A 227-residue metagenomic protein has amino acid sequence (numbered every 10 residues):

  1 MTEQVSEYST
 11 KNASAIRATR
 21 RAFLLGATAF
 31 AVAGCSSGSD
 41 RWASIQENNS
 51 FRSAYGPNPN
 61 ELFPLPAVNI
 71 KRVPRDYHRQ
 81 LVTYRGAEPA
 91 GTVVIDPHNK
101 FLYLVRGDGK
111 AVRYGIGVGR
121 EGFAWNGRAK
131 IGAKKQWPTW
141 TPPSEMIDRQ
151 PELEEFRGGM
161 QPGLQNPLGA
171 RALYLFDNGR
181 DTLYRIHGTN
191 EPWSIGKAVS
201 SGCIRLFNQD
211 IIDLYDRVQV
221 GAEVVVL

Functional and structural regions predicted by a protein language model:
M1-A18, A22-A33: N-terminal secretory signal peptides
A33-G56: Bacterial Sec signal peptide processing site at the extreme N-terminus
F51-A67: Metallo-beta-lactamase
P64-L65, I70-Y184: Gly/Pro-biased beta-strand-loop elements
V118-R120, T189-P192: Short, solvent-exposed aromatic-acidic interface loops
W140, G159, I204-R205, Q209-L227: N-terminal targeting pre-sequences for secretion and organelle import
G179-R180, W193-I195: Gly/Ser-enriched beta-turn/beta-hairpin loop segments
S194-G202: Short, basic/aromatic beta-hairpin or loop at an interaction surface
